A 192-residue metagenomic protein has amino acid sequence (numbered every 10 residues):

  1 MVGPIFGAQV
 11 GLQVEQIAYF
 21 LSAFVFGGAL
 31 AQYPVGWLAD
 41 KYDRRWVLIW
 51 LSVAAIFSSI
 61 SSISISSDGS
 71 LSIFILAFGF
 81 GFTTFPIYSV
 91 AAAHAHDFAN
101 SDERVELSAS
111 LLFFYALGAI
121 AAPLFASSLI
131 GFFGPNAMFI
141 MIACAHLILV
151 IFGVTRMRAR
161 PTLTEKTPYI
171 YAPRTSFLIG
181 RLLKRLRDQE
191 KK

Functional and structural regions predicted by a protein language model:
V2-Q16: Short amphipathic helix-loop junctions that connect adjacent transmembrane helices in Major Facilitator Superfamily/SLC
V14, A99-L111: Loop-to-transmembrane helix entry/capping segments in MFS-fold secondary transporters and related SLC/MFSD carriers
F20-G28, Y115: Transmembrane alpha-helical segments of major facilitator superfamily
A31-D43, I130-G131: Helix-to-loop junctions at the C-terminal end of transmembrane segments in multipass secondary transporters
W46-S61: Structural signature of the two symmetry-related core transmembrane helices
F85-A99: Intracellular juxtamembrane helix-capping segments at the cytosolic ends of symmetry-related transmembrane helices
S128-H146: A membrane-interface helix-boundary motif in multi-pass transporters
R156-K192: Intrinsic disorder in cytosolic terminal tails and internal cytosolic loops of multi-pass membrane transporters
